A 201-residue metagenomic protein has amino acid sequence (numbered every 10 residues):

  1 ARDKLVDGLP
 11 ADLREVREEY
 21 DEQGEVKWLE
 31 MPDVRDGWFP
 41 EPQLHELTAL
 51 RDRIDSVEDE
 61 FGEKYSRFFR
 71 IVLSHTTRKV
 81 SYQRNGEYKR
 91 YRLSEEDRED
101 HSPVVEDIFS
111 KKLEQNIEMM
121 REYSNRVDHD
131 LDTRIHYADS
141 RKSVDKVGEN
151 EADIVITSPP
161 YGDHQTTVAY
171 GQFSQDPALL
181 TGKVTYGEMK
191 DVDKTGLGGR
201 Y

Functional and structural regions predicted by a protein language model:
A1-Y123, T167-Y201: Class I S-adenosyl-L-methionine-dependent methyltransferase module
F68, I135, I156-T157: A structural signal for short, well-ordered beta-strand segments and their strand-loop junctions that often border
V72-S74, A138, P159: Short, well-ordered beta-to-alpha junction loops that form the rim of enzyme active sites and present histidine/acidic
V127-D130, V147-E149: Short basic/glycine-enriched coil/helix segment immediately N-terminal to the Walker B
D128-K142: Conserved SAM-binding strand-loop segment of SAM-dependent methyltransferases
V144-I156: A short acidic, Gly/Pro-enriched loop at the edge of an enzyme's catalytic core that lines a small-molecule cofactor
K146-G148, T166-A169: A short acidic (Asp/Glu
I154-Q165: A short SAM/SAH-binding and catalytic strip from SAM-dependent methyltransferases
